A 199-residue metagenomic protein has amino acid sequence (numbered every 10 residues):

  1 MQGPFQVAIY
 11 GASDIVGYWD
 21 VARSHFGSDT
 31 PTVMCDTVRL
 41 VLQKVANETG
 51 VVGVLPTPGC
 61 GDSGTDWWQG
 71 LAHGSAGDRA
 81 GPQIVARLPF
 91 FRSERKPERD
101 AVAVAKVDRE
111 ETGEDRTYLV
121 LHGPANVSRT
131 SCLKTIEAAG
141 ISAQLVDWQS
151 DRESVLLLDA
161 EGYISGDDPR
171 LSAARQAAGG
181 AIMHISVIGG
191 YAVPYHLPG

Functional and structural regions predicted by a protein language model:
M1-G199: Domain-level signature for soluble enzymes in the chorismate/prephenate branch of the shikimate pathway
